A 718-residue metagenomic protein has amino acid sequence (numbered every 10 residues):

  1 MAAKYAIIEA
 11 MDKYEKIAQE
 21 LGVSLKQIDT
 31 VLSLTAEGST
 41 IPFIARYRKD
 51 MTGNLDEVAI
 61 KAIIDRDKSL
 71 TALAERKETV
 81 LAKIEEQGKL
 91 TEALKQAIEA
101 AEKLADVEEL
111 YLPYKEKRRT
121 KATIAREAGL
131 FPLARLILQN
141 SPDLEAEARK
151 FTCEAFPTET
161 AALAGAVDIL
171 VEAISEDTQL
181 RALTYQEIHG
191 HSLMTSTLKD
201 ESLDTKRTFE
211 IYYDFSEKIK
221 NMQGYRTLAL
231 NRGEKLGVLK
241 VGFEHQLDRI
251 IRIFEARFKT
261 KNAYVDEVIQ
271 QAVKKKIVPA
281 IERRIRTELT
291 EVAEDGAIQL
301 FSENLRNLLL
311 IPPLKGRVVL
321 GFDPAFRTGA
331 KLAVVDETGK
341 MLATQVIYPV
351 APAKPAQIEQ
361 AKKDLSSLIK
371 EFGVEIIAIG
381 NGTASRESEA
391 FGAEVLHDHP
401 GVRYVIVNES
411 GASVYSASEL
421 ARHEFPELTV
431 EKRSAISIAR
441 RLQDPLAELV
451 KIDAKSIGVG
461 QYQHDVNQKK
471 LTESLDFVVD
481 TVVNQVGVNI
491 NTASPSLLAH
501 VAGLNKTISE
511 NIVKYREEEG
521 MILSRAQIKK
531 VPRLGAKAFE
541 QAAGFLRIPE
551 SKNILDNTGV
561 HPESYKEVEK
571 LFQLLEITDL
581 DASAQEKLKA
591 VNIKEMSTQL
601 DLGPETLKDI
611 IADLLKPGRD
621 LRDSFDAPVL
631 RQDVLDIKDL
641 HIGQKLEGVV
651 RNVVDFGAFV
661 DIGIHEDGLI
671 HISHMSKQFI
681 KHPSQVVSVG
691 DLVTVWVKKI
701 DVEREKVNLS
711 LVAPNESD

Functional and structural regions predicted by a protein language model:
I28, I347-P352, I376, A417-V430 (+6 more regions): Short beta-alpha connecting loops at secondary-structure transitions that line or flank enzyme active sites
S33-A36, P113, I124-E127, A229-G233 (+16 more regions): Replace "in large, NTP-powered and nucleic-acid-processing enzymes" with "in large, NTP-powered factors and other
T40, T52, D56-T123, A128-P157 (+4 more regions): Accessory alpha-helical DNA-binding modules that contact the DNA backbone or grooves
A59-A62, S69, L73-G321, A325-E427 (+1 more regions): Duplex nucleic acid-engaging cores and interfaces of nucleic-acid transaction enzymes
D106, V405, G411, S416-V486 (+1 more regions): Long, charge-rich intrinsically disordered scaffolds of nucleic-acid metabolism proteins
E147-T160, K218, G237, I253-V273 (+5 more regions): Low-complexity, acidic/Ser/Thr- and charged residue-rich accessory regions of DNA metabolism proteins
Q186-M194, F322-F326, G382-E387, V407-V414 (+5 more regions): A glycine-rich phosphate-binding loop feature that marks nucleotide/adenosyl-phosphate handling sites
